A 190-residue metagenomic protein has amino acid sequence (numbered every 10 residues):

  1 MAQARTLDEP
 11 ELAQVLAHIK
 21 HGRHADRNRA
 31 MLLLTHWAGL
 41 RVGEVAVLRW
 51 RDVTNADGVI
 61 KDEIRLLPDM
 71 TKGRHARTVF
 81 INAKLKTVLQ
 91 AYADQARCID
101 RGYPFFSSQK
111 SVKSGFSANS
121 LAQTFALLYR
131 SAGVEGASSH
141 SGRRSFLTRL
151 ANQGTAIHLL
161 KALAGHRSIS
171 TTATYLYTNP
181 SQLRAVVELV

Functional and structural regions predicted by a protein language model:
M1-A13, G73-N82, I99-G102: DNA breakage-rejoining catalytic core of tyrosine-based enzymes
E9-A38, V42: Basic, Lys/Arg- and aromatic-enriched nucleic-acid-binding interface segment
N28, E135-Q153: Short basic/aromatic active-site micro-motif
L34-T35, R149-L150, L163: Short alpha-helical segment immediately N-terminal to, or the first helix within, an HTH/HTH-like DNA-binding domain
E44-A46, A137, L147, T155-G165: Active-site-proximal segment of tyrosine recombinases
V47-A76, F80-L85: Conserved tyrosine-mediated DNA breakage-rejoining catalytic core shared by Y-recombinases
M70, A164-L189: Catalytic-site neighborhood detector that most strongly recognizes the C-terminal catalytic loop/helix of tyrosine
M70-Q90, Y103-A126: C-terminal catalytic core of Y-nucleophile DNA break-rejoin enzymes
